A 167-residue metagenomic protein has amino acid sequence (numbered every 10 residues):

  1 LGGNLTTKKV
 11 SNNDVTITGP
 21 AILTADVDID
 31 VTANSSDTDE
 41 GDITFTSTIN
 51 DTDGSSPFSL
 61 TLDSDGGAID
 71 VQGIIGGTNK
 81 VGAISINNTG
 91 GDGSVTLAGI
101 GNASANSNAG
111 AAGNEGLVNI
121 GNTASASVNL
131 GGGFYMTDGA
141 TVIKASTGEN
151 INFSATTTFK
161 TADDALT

Functional and structural regions predicted by a protein language model:
L1-T167: Extracellular lectin-like interaction modules
